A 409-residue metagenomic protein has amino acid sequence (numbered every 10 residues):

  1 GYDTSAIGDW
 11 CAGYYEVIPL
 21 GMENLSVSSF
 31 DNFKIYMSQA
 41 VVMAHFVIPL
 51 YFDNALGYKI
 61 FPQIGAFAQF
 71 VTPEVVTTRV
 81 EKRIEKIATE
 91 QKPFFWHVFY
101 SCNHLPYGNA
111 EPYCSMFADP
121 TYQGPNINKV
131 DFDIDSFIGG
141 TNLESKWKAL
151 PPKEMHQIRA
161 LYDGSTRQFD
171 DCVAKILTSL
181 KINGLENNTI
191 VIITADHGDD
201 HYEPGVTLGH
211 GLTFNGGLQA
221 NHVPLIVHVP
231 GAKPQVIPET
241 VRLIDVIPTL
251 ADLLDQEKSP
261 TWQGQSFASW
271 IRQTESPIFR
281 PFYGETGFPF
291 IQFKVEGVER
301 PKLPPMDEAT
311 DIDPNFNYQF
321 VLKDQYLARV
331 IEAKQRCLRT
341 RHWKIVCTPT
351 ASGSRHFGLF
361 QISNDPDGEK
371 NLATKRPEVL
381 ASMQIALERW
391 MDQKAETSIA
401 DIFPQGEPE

Functional and structural regions predicted by a protein language model:
G1-E409: Catalytic domains that recognize anionic headgroups
